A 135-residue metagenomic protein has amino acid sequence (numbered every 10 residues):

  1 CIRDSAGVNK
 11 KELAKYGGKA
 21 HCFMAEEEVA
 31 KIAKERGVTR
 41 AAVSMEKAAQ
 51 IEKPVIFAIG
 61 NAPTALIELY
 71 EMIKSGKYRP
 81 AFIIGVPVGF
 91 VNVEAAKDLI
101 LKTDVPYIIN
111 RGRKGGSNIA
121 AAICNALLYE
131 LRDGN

Functional and structural regions predicted by a protein language model:
C1-D4: Conserved small/polar residues in nucleotide/adenosyl-binding loops
G7-K10, K34, L69-E71, E94-K97 (+1 more regions): Short acidic, glycine/serine/threonine-rich loops at helix termini
N9-I51: Long, charge-dense
K10-K15, E71-Y78, D98-K102, C124-L128: Short, solvent-exposed amphipathic alpha-helical segments in soluble enzyme and RNA/protein-processing domains
K19-E26, Y78-E94, L101, V105-G112: Short, acidic/small-residue loops that bind anionic groups at enzyme active sites
M24, E52, I73, K77 (+2 more regions): Structural signal for hydrophobic packing residues in well-ordered secondary-structure cores of soluble enzyme domains
T39-A96: Long, charge-patterned amphipathic alpha-helical coiled-coil/hairpin "stalk" segments used as oligomerization
V91-N135: C-terminal functional extensions of proteins
